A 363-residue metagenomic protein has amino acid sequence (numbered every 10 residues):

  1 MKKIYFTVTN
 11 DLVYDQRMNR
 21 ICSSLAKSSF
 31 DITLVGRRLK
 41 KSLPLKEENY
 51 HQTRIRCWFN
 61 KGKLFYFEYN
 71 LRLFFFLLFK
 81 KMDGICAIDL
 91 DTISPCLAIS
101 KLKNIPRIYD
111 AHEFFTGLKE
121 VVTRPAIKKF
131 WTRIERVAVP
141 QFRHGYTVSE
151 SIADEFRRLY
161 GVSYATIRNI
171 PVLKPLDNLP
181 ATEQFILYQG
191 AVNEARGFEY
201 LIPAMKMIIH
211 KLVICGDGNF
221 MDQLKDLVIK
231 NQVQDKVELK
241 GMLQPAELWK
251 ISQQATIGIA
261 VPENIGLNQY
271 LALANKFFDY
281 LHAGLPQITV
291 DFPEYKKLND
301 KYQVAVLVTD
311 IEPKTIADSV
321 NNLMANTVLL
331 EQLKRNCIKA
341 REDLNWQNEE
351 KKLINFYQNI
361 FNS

Functional and structural regions predicted by a protein language model:
M1-K41, H144, P203: N-terminal subdomain of nucleotide-sugar transferases
Y5-T7, Y146, N178-V213, K334 (+1 more regions): Conserved donor-binding/catalytic core segment of Leloir-type glycosyltransferases
G36, T53, T132-D177, V237-K240: Donor nucleotide-sugar binding/catalytic pocket of nucleotide-sugar-dependent glycosyltransferases
L71-F79, S94, A98-L102, Y109 (+2 more regions): Membrane-proximal helix-turn-helix segments that form the acceptor-binding/catalytic region of lipid-linked
K225-I251, I257: Nucleotide-activated donor-binding/catalytic signature segment of Leloir-type glycosyltransferases, i.e., the conserved
S252-Y270, L285: Acidic donor-binding loop of glycosyltransferase active sites
Y302-P313, N322-V328: Conserved acidic donor-binding segment of nucleotide-sugar-dependent glycosyltransferases
I311, T315, V328-N359: A charged, aromatic-enriched C-terminal amphipathic alpha-helix characteristic of glycosyltransferases across folds
